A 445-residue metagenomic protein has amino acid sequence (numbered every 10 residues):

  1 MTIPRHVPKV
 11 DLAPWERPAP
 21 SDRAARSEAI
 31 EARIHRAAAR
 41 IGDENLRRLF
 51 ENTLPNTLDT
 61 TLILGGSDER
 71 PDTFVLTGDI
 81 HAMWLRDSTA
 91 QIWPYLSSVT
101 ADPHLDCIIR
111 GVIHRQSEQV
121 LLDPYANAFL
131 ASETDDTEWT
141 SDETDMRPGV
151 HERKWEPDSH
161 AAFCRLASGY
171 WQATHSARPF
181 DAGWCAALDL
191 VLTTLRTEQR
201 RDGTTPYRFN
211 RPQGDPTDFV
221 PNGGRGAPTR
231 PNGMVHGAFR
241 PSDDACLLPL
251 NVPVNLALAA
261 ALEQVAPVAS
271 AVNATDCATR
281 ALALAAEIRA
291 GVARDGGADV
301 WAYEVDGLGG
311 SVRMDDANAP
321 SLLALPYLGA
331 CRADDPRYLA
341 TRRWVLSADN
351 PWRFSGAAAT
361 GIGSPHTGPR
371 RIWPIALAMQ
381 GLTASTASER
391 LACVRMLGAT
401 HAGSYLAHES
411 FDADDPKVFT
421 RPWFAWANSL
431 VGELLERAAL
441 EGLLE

Functional and structural regions predicted by a protein language model:
T2-R86, G111: Low-complexity, Ser/Thr/Pro/Gly-enriched N-terminal "stalk/linker" regions
W15-R48, I108, V191-T193, Q199-Q213 (+2 more regions): Long, acidic, intrinsically disordered low-complexity segments
A29-G42, A90-P103, A162-A177, L256-N273 (+3 more regions): Well-ordered alpha-helical scaffold segments within catalytic/enzyme domains
L49, P103-Q119, A177-R196, V265-G291 (+2 more regions): Extended, well-ordered alpha-helical scaffold segments
L58-P71, T134-E143, P228-R240, A402-E409: Active-site-adjacent bridging/hinge elements
H81-I109, I113-T217, F424-A439: Aromatic-rich carbohydrate-recognition surfaces in CAZymes
L85, L121-Y125, S132, E138 (+2 more regions): Extended ligand-binding clefts on enzyme/binding-domain cores
E143-P148, R153-W155, V312-A333, R370-E445: C-terminal capping/lid segments that line or modulate ligand- or cofactor-binding pockets
